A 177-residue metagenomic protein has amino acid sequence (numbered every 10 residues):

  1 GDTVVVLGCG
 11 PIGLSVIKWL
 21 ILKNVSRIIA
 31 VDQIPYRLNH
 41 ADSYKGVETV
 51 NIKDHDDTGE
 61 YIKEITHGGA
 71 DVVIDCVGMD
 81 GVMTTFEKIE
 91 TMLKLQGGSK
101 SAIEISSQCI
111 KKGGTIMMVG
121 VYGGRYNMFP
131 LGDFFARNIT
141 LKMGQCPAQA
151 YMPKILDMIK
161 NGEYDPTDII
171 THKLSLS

Functional and structural regions predicted by a protein language model:
G1-H55, E60, I74: Mid-domain Rossmann-like dinucleotide-binding core that forms the NAD(H)/NADP(H) cofactor-binding site
L14, V82-T84, R125-N127: Glycine/Thr-rich phosphate-binding loops of Rossmann-like dinucleotide-binding domains
Q33-I34, Y122, P147: Residues in the short beta-alpha loop(s) of Rossmann-like NAD(P)-binding domains
Y61-V72: A short acidic, Gly/Pro-enriched loop at the edge of an enzyme's catalytic core that lines a small-molecule cofactor
G68, E104, Q108, A148-S177: C-terminal hydrophobic helical "lid"/dimerization subdomain of Rossmann-like NAD(P)H-dependent oxidoreductases
C76-A102: Mobile active-site "lid"/loop adjacent to the S-adenosyl-L-methionine
G97-C109, G120-N138, A150-L156: Rossmann-fold NAD(P)-binding glycine/threonine-rich loop
G114-T115, I139: Glycine-centered, small-residue-biased loops immediately flanking beta-strands in adenine/cofactor-binding cores
